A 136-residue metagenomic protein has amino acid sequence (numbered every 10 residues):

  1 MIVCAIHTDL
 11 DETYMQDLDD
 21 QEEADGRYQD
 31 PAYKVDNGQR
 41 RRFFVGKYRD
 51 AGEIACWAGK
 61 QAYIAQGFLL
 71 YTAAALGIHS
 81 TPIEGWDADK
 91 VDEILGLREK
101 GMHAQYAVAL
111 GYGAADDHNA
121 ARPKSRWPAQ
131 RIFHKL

Functional and structural regions predicted by a protein language model:
M1-L136: Acidic, surface-exposed loops and disordered segments
